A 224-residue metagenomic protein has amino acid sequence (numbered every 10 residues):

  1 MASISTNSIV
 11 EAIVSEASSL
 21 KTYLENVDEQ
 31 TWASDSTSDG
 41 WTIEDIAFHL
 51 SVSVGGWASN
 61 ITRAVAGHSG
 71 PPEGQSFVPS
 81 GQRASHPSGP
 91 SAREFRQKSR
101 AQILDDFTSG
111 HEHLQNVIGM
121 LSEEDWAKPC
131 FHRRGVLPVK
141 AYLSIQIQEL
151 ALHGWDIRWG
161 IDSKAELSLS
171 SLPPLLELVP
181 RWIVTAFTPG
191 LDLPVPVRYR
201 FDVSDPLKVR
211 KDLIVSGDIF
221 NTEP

Functional and structural regions predicted by a protein language model:
M1-F48, S59: An N-terminal domain-cap segment
M1-S8, G55-G119, D125: Short, helix-capping/interhelical loops that line the mouth of catalytic, cofactor-, or ligand-binding pockets
T6, A17, V54, E123 (+1 more regions): Alpha-helix initiation and N-capping motif
V10-I13, I43, L104-F107, L143-Q146: Hydrophobic packing residues in well-ordered alpha-helices of helical domains and bundles
A17, K21, E25, V54-A58 (+4 more regions): Structural signal for well-ordered, non-membrane alpha-helices
W32-G81, P129-T188: Short, contiguous alpha-helical
A101, D105, N116-M120, E124-W126 (+2 more regions): Feature captures hydrophobic
